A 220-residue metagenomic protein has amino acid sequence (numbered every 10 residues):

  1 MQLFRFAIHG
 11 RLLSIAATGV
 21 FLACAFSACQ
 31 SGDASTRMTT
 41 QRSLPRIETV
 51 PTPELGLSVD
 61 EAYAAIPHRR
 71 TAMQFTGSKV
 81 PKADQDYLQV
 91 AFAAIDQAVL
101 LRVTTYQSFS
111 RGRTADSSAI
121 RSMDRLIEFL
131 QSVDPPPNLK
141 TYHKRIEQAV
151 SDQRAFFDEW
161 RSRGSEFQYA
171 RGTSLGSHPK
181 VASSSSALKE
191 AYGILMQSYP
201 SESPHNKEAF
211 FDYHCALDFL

Functional and structural regions predicted by a protein language model:
Q2-A16: Bacterial N-terminal signal peptides that target proteins for export
G19-A23: Alpha-helical transmembrane segments
A25-A28: C-terminal motif of bacterial Sec signal peptides marking the signal peptidase cleavage site
Q30-G32: Bacterial signal peptide processing site
M38, L44-I47: Hydrophobic/aromatic hotspots within intrinsically disordered, low-complexity regions
E48-I120, D158-L220: C-terminal amphipathic alpha-helix
M123-V150, R163-E166: Short, solvent-exposed, charged loop/turn and helix-capping segments that join or cap alpha-helices on peripheral
Q148-D158: Heptad-repeat alpha-helical coiled-coil/4-helix-bundle sensor or tether segments in soluble regions
